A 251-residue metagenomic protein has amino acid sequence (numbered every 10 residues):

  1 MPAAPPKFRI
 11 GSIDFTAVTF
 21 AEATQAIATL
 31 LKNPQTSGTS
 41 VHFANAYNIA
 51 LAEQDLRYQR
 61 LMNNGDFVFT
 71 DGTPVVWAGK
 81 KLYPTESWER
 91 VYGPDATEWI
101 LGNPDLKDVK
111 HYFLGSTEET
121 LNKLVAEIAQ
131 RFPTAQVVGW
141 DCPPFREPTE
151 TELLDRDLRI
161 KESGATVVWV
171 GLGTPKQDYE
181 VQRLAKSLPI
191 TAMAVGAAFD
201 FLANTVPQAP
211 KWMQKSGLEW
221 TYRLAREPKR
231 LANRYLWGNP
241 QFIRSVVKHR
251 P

Functional and structural regions predicted by a protein language model:
M1-V91: N-terminal nucleotide/polyanion-binding subdomain common to many enzyme families
T36-G38, V109, L188-T191: A short helix->loop->beta-strand "cap" motif at the edges of active sites that frequently abuts
L56, R60-N64, D178-A197: A short, gly/pro- and small-residue-rich
P74-W77, K81, A209-P251: A transmembrane-helix-recognition feature enriched in membrane-embedded lipid enzymes and envelope glyco-/phospholipid
V75-W77, K176, A198-A203: Short gly/pro/ser/thr-enriched loop/turn and capping motifs at secondary-structure boundaries
V76, K80-R159, S163: Conserved beta-alpha
C142-P148, P189-R226: Short, flexible loop segments at boundaries between secondary-structure elements
I160, G164-T174: Proline-aspartate-enriched helix->loop->beta-strand connector
